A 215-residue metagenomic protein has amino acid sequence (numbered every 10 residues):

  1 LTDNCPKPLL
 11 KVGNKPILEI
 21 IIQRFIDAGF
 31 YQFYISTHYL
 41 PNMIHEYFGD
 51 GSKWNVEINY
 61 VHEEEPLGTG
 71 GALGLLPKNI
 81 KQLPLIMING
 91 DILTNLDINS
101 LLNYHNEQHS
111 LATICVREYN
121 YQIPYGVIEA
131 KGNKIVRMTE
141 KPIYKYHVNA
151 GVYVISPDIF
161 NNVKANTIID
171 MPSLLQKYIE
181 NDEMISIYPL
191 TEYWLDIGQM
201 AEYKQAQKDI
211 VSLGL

Functional and structural regions predicted by a protein language model:
L1-N42, V56: N-terminal glycine-rich phosphate-binding loop and ensuing alpha1 helix
L9, V127-A130, L175, I187: A structural signal for short hydrophobic beta-strand segments in well-ordered beta-sheet cores
E19, G70, P172: Glycine-rich phosphate-binding loop at the start of an alpha helix
P41-H45, P172: Short, surface-exposed alpha-helical segments at coil->helix boundaries
H45, G51-G132, V154: Conserved beta-loop-beta/alpha segment of the NTase-like Rossmann-fold superfamily that binds/positions NTPs
L85-I86, L93, N99-N106, Y119-Y121 (+1 more regions): Catalytic-core segments of class I nucleotidyltransferases/pyrophosphorylases that form NMP-activated intermediates
